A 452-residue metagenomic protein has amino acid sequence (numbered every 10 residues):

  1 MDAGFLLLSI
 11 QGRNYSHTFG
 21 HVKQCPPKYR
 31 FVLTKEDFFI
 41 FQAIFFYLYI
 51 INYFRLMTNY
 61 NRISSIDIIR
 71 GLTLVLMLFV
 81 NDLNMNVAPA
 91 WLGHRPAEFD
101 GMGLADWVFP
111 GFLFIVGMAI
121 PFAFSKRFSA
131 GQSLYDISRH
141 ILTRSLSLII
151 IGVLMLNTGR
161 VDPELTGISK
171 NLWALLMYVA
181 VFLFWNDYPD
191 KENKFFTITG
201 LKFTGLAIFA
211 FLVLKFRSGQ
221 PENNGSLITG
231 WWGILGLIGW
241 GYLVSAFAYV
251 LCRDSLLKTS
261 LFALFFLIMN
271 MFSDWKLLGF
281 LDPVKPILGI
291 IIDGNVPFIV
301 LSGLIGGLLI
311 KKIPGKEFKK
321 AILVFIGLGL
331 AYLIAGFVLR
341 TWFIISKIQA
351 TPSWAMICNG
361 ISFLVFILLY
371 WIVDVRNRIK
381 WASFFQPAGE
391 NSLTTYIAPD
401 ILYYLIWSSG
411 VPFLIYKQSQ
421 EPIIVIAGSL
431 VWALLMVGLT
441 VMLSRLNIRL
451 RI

Functional and structural regions predicted by a protein language model:
D2-I10: Extreme N-terminal basic, low-complexity initiation segments that serve as generic localization/processing leaders
A3, Y15, G20-C25, V32: Short, low-complexity intrinsically disordered segments enriched in A/P/G/S/L with frequent Arg, especially at protein
L6, Y15, R30-L33, F38-Q42 (+1 more regions): Short hydrophobic targeting helices and cationic amphipathic motifs that mediate membrane/organellar targeting
Q11, T34-K35, S125: Juxtamembrane/membrane-water interface recognition
G12, G20-H21, K28, D37 (+1 more regions): Hydrophobic residues within membrane-embedded alpha helices
L48-F54: Short, basic, low-complexity termini and linkers enriched in Ser/Thr/Gly/Pro that act as targeting/leader peptides
M57-I452: Alpha-helical transmembrane segments and their immediate juxtamembrane cytosolic regions
